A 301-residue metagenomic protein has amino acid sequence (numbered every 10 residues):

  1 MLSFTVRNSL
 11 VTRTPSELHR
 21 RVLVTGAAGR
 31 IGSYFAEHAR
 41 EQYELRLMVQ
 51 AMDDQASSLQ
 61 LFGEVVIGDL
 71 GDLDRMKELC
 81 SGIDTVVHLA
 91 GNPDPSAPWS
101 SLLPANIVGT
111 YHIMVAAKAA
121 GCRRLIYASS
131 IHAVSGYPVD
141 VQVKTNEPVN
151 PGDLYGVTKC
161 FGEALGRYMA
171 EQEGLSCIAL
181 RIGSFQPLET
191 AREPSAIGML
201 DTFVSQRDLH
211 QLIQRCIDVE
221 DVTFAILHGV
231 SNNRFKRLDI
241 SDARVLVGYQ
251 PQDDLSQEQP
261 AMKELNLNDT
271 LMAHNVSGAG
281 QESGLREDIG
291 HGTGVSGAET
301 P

Functional and structural regions predicted by a protein language model:
R20-Q42: N-terminal Rossmann NAD(P)H-binding glycine-rich loop of SDR-like oxidoreductase domains
G63-A105: NAD(P)H-binding glycine-rich loop region in Rossmannoid oxidoreductase-like domains and their noncatalytic homologs
G71, S101-H112, V157-C160, V204: Glycine-rich NAD(P)-binding loop of the Rossmann-fold in SDR/ketoreductase-type enzymes
V86, A97-L125: NAD(P)-cofactor binding segment of oxidoreductase domains
P104, P138-E173, C177: Catalytic helix-loop patch of NAD(P)-dependent Rossmann-fold dehydrogenases
H112-G152: Conserved Rossmann-fold NAD(P)-dependent oxidoreductase catalytic core, especially the SDR/UDP-sugar
I182-E189, F203-A225, N232: Alpha-helical substrate-binding/gating segment
A225-I226, N232-Y249, L265-G297: Conserved C-terminal active-site "lid" loop/helix of NAD(P)H-dependent oxidoreductases that clamps the redox cofactor
